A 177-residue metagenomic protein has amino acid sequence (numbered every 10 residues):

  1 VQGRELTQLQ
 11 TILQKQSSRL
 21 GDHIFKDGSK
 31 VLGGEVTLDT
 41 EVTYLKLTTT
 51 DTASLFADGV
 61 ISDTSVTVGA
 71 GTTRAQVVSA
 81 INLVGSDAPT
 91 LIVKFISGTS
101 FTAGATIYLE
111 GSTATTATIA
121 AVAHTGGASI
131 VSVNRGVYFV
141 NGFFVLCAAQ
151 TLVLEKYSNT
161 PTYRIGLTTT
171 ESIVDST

Functional and structural regions predicted by a protein language model:
V1-T177: Subunit-assembly interface segments of extracellular/virion macromolecular structures
